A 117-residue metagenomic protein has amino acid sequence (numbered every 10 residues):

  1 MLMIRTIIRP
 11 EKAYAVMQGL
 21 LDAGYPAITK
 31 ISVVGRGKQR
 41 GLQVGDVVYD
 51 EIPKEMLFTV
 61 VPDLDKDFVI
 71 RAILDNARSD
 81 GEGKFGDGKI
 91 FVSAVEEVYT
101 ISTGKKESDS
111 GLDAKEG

Functional and structural regions predicted by a protein language model:
M1-G117: Positively charged, small/polar-rich N-terminal and surface patches that mediate targeting and assembly and bind
